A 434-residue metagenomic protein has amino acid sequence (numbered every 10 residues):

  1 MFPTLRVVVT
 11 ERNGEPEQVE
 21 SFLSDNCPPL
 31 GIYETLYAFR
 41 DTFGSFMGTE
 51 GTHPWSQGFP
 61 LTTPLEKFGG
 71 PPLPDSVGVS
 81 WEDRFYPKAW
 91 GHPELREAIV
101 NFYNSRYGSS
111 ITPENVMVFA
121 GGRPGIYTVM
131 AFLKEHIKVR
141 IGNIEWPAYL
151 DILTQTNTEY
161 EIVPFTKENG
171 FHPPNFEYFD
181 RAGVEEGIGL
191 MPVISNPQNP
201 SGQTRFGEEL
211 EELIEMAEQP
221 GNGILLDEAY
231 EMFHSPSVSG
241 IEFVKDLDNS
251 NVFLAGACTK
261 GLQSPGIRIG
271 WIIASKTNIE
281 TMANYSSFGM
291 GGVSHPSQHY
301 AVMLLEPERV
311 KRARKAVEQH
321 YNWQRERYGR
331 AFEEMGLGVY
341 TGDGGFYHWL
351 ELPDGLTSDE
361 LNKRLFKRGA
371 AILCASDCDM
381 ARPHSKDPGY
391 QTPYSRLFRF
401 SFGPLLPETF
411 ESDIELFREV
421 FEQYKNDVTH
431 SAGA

Functional and structural regions predicted by a protein language model:
P3-G14, Q18, R96-A98, K245-Q319 (+4 more regions): Conserved core segment of the aminotransferase class I/II
T10-A120, L305-R309, Q423-A434: N-terminal small-domain helix-loop-helix segment of the aminotransferase-like
P54, E145, V302, E318-G329 (+1 more regions): Conserved glycine-rich beta-strand-loop-beta hairpin in the small C-terminal domain of fold type I
W55-G58, I99, V116, V139 (+9 more regions): Generic structural signal for small/hydrophobic residues in well-ordered secondary structure, especially within
T62-T63, Y321-N322, G336-G369, D377: Conserved PLP-binding catalytic core of the aspartate aminotransferase-like
V79-P220, E231-L247, F253, E415 (+1 more regions): Conserved core of the PLP fold type I
P93, N101, S105, S109-S110 (+4 more regions): PLP-dependent enzyme catalytic core of the Aspartate aminotransferase-like
E228-Y230, C258: Short strand-turn motif at the edge of the Rossmann-like AdoMet-binding core
